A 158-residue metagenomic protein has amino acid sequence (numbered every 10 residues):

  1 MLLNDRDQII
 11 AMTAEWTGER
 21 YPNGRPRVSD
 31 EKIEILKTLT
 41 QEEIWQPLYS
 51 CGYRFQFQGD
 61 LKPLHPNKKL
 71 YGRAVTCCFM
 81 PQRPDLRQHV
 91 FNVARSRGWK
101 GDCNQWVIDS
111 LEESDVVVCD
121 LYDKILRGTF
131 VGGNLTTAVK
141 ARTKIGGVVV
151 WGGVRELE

Functional and structural regions predicted by a protein language model:
M1-R20, E31-I35: Short acidic, Pro/Gly- and aromatic-enriched capping/linker segments at domain boundaries
N4, L39, E43, G72 (+3 more regions): Conserved active-site and cofactor/substrate-binding residues in soluble primary-metabolism enzymes
G24: Phosphate- and other anionic-substrate recognition elements at nucleic-acid/protein interfaces
R27-G98: N-terminal low-complexity or amphipathic/hydrophobic leaders
P63, R97-S110: Short, charged beta->alpha transition segments
Q105-G133, T137, A141-W151: Extracellular/luminal Protease-associated
